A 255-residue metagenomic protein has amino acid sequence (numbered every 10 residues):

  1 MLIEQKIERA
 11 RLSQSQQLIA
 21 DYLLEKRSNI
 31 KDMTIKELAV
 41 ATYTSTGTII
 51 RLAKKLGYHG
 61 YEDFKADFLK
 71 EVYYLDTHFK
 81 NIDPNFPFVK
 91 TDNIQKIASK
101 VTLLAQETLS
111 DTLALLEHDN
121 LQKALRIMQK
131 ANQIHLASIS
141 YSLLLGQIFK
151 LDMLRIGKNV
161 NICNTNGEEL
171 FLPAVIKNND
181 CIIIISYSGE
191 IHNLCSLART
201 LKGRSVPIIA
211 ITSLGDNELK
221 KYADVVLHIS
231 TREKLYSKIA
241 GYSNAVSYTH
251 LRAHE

Functional and structural regions predicted by a protein language model:
M1-R9: Short, Lys/Arg-enriched N-terminal segment that forms or immediately precedes the first helix of a structured domain
L2-I3, Q14-L18, S28-D32, V40-Y43 (+1 more regions): HTH-adjacent hinge/linker in prokaryotic transcriptional regulators
K36: Residues within the helices of the helix-turn-helix
N120-A131: Glycine-rich phosphate/diphosphate-binding loops that line cofactor/substrate pockets in enzymes
Q129-N244: Glycine-rich phosphate-binding loops that contact phosphosugars or nucleotide phosphates
T249-E255: Conserved small/polar residues in nucleotide/adenosyl-binding loops
